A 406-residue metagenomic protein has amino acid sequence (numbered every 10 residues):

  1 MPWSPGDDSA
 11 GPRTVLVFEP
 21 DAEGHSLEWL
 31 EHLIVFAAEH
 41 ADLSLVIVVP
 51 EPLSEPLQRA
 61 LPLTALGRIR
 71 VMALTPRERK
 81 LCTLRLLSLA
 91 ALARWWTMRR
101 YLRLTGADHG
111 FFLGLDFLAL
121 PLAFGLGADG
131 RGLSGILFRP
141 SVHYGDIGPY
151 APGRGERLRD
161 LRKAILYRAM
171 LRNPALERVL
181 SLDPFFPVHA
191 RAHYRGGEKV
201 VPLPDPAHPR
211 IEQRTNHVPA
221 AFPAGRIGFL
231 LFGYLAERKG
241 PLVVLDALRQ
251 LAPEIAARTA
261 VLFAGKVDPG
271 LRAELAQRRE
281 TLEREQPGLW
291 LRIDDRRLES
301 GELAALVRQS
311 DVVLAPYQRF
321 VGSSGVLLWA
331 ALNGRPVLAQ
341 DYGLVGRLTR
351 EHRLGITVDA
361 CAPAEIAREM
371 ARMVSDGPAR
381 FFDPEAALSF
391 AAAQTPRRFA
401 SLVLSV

Functional and structural regions predicted by a protein language model:
L27-H32, A236-Q250, A273: A conserved mid-protein helix/loop that constitutes part of the nucleotide-sugar donor-binding site
V49-S54, F232, A260-A276, R292 (+1 more regions): Glycosyltransferase donor-sugar binding loop
T64-R68, G265, A273-G301, A305: Nucleotide-activated donor-binding/catalytic signature segment of Leloir-type glycosyltransferases, i.e., the conserved
E156-V200, A207-P209: A short, active-site helix/loop in glycosyltransferases that binds the activated sugar's phosphate group
A221-K239, L245-L248, V261-F263: Conserved donor-binding/catalytic core segment of Leloir-type glycosyltransferases
A305-G322: Acidic donor-binding loop of glycosyltransferase active sites
V312-V313, P336-Q340: Short hydrophobic beta-strand element within catalytic cores of glycosyltransferases and related nucleotide-activated
S375-V406: A charged, aromatic-enriched C-terminal amphipathic alpha-helix characteristic of glycosyltransferases across folds
